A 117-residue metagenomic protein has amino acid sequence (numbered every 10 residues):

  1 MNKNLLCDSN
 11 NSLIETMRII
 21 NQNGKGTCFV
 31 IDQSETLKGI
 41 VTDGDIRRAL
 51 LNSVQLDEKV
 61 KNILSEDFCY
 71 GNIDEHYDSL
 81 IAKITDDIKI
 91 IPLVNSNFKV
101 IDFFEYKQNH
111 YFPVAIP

Functional and structural regions predicted by a protein language model:
M1-L5, E58-F68, I116: Bateman (tandem CBS) regulatory domains
L5-K25, I31, L50, Y70-I88 (+2 more regions): The conserved cystathionine-beta-synthase
I20, E35, I63, I84 (+1 more regions): Terminal peptide-recognition signature
Q22, F29, L37-L51, P92 (+1 more regions): Short beta->alpha transition motifs characteristic of CBS
L51-N52, S65: Phosphate-coordinating loops and pocket residues in cytosolic domains that bind phosphorylated ligands
V60-D74, S96-D102: Non-catalytic interface/linker regions that flank or bridge core catalytic/transmembrane domains
